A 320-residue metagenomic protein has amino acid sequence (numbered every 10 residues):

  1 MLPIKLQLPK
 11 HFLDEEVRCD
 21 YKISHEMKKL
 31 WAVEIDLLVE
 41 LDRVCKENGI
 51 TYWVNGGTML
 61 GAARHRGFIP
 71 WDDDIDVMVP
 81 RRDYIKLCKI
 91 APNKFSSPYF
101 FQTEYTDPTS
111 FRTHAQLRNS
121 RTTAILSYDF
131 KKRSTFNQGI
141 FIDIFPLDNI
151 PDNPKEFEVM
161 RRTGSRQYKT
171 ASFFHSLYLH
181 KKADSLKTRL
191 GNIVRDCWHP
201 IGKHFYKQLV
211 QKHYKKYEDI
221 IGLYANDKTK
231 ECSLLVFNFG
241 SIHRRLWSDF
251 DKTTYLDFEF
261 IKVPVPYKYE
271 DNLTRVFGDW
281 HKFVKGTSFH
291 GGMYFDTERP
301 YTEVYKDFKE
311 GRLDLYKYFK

Functional and structural regions predicted by a protein language model:
L2-K5: Interfaces and regulatory segments of ATP-dependent nucleotide/adenylate/phosphodiester-chemistry enzymes
K10: Active-site-proximal, well-structured secondary-structure segments within enzyme catalytic domains
D14, R18, K22-N48, A91-D152 (+2 more regions): Conserved catalytic core of two-metal-ion nucleotidyltransferases
D42-I75, V79-I85, S248, R275: Active-site nucleotide-donor binding segment shared across nucleotidyl transfer reactions
C88: Helical (often loop-to-helix) elements that flank the catalytic cores of nucleotide-handling enzymes
P154-V159: A short secondary-structure junction signal
R161-R166: Short, His- and charge-rich active-site/binding loops that engage polyanionic ligands
